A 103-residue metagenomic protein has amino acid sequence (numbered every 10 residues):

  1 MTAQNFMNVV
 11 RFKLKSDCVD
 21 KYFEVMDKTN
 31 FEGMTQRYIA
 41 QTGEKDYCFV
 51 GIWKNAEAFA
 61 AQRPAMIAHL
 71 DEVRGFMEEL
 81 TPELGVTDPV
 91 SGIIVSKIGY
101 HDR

Functional and structural regions predicted by a protein language model:
M1-M7, R11-K13, T35-C48, E72-R103: Glycine-rich beta-strand-turn "strand-cap" elements at beta-sheet edges
Q4, N30-F31, A56: Helix-centric, low-specificity signal for extended rod-like, repetitive segments
F6, S16, Y22-F23, Y47 (+1 more regions): Low-complexity, intrinsically disordered short peptide segments enriched in small/polar/basic residues
R11-Y38, I67-D71: Short amphipathic alpha-helical segments
K15-D17, K45, E57: A short, structured loop/turn motif at beta-sheet edges
D20, N55-I67: Short amphipathic alpha-helices within nucleic acid-binding modules
I52: Sensory beta-strand/linker motifs that couple input domains to effectors
